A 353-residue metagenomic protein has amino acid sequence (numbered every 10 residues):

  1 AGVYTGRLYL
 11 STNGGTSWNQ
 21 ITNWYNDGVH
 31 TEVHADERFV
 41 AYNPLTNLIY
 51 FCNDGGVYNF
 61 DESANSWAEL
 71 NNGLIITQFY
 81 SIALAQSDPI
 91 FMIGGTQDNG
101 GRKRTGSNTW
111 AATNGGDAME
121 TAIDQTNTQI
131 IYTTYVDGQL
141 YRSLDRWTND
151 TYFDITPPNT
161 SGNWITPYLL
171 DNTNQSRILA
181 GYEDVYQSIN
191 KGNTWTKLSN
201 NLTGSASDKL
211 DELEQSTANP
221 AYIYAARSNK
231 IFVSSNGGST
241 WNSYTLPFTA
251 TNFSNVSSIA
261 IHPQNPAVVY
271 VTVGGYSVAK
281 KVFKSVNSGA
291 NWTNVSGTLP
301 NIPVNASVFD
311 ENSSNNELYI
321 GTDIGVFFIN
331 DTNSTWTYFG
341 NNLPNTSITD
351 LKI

Functional and structural regions predicted by a protein language model:
A1-I353: Beta-propeller blade termini and top-face loops
